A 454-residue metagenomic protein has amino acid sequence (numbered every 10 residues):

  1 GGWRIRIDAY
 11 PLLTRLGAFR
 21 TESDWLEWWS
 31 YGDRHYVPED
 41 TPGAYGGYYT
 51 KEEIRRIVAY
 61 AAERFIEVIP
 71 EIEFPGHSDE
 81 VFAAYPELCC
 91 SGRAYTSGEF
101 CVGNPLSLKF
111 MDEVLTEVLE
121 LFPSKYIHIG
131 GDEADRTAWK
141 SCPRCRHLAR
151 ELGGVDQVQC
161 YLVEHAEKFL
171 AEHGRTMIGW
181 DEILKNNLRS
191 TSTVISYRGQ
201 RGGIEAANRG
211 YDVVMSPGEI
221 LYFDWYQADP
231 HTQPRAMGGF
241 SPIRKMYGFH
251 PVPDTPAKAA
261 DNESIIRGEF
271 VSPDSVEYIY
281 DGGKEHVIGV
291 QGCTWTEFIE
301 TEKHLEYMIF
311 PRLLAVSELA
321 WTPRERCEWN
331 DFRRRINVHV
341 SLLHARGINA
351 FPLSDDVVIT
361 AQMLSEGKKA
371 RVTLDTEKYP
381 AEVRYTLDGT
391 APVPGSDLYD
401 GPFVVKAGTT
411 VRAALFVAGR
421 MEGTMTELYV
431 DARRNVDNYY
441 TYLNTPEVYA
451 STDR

Functional and structural regions predicted by a protein language model:
G1-M177: Substrate-binding cleft of carbohydrate-active enzyme catalytic domains
G1-R6, P75-V81, H128, A134-W139 (+6 more regions): Flexible loop/turn segments at secondary-structure boundaries
D8, A59-E67, F74, D79 (+8 more regions): Domain-scale activation on soluble regions of proteins
Y49-R56, E63, L106-E113, Q157-H165 (+7 more regions): Generic recognition of stable, solvent-exposed alpha-helical segments in well-folded globular domains
F65, S124-Y126, G174, T191 (+3 more regions): A general structural motif
E67-E71, C101, Y126-G130, I178-G179 (+5 more regions): Structured core elements
M177-E182, N187-S192, Y197-R371: Flexible, acidic glycine-rich loops studded with aromatic residues
C327-R454: Short, compositionally stereotyped local motifs that mark structural "simplifiers"
